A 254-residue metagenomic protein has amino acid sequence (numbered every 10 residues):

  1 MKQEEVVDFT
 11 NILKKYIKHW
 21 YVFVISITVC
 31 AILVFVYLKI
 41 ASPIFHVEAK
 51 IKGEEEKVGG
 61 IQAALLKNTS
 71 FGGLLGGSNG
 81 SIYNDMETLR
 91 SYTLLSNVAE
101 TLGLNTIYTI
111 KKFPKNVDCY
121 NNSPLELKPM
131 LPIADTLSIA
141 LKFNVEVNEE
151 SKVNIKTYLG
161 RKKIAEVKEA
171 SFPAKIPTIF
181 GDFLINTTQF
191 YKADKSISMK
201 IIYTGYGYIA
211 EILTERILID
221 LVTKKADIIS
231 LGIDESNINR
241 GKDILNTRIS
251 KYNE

Functional and structural regions predicted by a protein language model:
M1-E254: Hydrophobic and amphipathic membrane-targeting/association helices
